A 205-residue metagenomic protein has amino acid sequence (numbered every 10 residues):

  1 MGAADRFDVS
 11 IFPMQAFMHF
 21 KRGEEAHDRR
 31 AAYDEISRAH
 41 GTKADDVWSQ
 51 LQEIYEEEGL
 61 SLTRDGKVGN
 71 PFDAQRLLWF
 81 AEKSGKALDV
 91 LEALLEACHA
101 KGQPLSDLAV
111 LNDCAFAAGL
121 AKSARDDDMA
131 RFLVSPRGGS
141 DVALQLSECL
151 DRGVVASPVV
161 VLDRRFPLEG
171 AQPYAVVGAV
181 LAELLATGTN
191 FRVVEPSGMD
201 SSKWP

Functional and structural regions predicted by a protein language model:
M1-C98, G198-M199: Structural alpha/beta surface segment adjacent to cysteine/selenocysteine redox centers across thiol/disulfide enzymes
M1-F12, W79-P205: C-terminal cap of thioredoxin/glutaredoxin-like
